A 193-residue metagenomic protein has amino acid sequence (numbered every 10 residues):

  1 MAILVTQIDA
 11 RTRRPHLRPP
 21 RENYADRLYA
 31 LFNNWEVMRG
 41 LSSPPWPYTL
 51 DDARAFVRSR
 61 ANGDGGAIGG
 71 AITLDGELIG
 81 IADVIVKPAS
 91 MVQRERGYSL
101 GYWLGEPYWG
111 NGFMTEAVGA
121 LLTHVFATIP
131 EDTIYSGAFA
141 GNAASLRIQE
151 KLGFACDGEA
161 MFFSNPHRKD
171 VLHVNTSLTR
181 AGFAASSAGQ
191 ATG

Functional and structural regions predicted by a protein language model:
M1-W35, A71-G193: Acyl-donor (CoA/ACP) binding surface of acyl/acetyltransferases
N34-M38, G63: Phosphate/oxyanion-binding loops and surfaces in catalytic or ligand/nucleic-acid-binding neighborhoods
M38-S59: Conserved GNAT-fold acetyl-CoA-binding loop/helix
P45, A61-D64, V92: Short coil/turn residues that cap or connect secondary-structure elements
F56, G63, H124, T128: Short alpha-helical functional segments enriched in proximate histidine and acidic residues
R58-A71: A short helix-loop-beta-strand connector motif used in the catalytic cores of GNAT acetyltransferases and, in some
